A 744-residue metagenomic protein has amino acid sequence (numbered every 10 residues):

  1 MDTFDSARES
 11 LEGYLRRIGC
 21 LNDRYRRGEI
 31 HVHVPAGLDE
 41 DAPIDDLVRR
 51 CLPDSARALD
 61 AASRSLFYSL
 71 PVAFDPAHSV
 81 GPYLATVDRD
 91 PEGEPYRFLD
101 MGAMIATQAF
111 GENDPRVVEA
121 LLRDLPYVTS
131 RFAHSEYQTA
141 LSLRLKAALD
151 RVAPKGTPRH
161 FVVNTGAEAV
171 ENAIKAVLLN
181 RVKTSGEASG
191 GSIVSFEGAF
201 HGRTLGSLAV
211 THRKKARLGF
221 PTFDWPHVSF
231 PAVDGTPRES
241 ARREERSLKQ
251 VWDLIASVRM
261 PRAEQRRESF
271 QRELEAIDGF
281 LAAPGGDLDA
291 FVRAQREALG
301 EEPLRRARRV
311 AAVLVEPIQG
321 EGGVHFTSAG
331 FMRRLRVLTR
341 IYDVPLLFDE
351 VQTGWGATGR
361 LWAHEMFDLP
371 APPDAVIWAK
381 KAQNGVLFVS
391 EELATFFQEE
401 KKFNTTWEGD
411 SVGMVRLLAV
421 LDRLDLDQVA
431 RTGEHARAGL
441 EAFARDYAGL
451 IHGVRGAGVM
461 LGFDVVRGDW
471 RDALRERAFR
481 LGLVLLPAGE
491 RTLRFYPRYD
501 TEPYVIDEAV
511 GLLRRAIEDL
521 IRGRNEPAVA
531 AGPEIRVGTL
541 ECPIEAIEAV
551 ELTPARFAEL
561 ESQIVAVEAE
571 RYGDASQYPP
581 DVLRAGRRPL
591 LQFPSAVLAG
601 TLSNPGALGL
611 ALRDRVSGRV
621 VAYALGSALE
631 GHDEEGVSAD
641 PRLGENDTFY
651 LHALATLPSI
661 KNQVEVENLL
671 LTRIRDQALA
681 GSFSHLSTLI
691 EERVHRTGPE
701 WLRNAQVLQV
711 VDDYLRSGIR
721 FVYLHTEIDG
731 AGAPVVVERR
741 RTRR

Functional and structural regions predicted by a protein language model:
M1-E534: Conserved N-terminal phosphate-binding loop of PLP-dependent enzymes in the Aspartate aminotransferase
A530-D574, R740-R744: Conserved N-terminal entry element of GNAT/NAT acetyltransferase domains
E568-V616, L625, G631: Active-site rim helix/loop that mediates acceptor-substrate recognition in acyltransferases
R615-A653, L715: Conserved acyl-donor/pantetheine-binding loop and adjacent beta-alpha core of acyl/acetyltransferases and related
A653-T656, N662-A678: Conserved acetyl-CoA-binding loop-helix of GNAT-fold acetyltransferases
A678-R693: Conserved GNAT acetyl-CoA-binding A-motif
E691-G718: Conserved active-site alpha-helix within GNAT-family acetyltransferase domains
